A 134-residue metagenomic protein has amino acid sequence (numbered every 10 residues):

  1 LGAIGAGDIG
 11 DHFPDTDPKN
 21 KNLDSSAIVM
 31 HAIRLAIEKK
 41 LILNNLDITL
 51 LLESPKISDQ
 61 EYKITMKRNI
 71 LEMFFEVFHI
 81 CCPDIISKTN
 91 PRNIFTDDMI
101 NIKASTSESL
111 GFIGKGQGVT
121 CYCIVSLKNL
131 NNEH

Functional and structural regions predicted by a protein language model:
L1-L41: Glycine- and Gly-Pro-enriched alpha-helical subdomains that act as flexible, kink-prone "lid/hinge" or packing modules
A3-G5, S109-G116: Short glycine/serine/threonine-biased micro-segments
V29-A32, I70, C123: Hydrophobic residues within well-ordered alpha-helices
A32, A36-K39, N93-D97, S126: Functionally constrained cores in energy, signaling, and assembly domains
L43-I113: Short, conserved loop-to-beta-strand elements that form functional interface hotspots
L46, N132-E133: Divalent-metal-activated hydrolytic enzyme cores
K115-N132: C-terminal edge-of-domain segments
